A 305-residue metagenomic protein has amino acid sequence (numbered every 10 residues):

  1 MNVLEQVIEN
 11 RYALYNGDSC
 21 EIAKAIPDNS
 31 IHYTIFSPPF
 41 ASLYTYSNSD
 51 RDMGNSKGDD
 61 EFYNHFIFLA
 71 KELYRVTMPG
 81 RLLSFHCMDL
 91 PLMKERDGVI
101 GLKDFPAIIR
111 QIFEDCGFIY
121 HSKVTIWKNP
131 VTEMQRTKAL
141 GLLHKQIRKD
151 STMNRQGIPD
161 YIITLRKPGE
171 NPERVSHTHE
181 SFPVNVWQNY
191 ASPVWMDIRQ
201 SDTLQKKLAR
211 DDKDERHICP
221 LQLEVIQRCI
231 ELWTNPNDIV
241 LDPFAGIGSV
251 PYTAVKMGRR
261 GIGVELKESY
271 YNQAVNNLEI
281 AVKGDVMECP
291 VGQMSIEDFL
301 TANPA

Functional and structural regions predicted by a protein language model:
N2-Q273, I296, A305: Core catalytic lobe of class I
I108-I109, V275-A305: Class I S-adenosyl-L-methionine-dependent methyltransferase module
